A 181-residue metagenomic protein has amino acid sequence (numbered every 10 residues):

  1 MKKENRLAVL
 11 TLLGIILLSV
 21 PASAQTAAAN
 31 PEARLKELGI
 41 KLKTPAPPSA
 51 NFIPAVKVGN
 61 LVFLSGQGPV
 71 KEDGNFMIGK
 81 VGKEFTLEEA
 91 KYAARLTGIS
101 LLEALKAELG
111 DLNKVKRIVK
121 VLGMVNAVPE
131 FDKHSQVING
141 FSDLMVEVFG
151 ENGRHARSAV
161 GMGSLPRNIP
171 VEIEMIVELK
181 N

Functional and structural regions predicted by a protein language model:
M1-T11: Bacterial N-terminal signal peptides that target proteins for export
N5, S19-A24: Short, intrinsically disordered, low-complexity terminal segments
V9-S19: Bacterial N-terminal signal peptides
A24-N181: Short, polar/acidic, helix-capping and beta-turn segments at strand->helix junctions that line the mouths
